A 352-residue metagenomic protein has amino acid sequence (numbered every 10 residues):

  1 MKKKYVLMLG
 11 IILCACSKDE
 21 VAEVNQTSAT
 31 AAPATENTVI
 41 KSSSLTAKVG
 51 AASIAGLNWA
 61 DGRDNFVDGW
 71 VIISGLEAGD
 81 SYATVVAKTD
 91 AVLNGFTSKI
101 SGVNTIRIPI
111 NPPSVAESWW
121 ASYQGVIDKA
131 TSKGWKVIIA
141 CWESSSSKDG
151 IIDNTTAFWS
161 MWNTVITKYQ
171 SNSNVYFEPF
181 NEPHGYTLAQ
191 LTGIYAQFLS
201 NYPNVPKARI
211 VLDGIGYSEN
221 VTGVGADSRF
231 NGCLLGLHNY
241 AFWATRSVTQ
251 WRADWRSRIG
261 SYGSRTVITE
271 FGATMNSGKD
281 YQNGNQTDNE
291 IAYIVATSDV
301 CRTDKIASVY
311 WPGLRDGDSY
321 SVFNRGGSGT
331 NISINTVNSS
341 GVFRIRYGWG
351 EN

Functional and structural regions predicted by a protein language model:
M1, S17-D19, A140: Short beta-strand/loop turn elements enriched in aromatics
K2-M8: Sec-dependent signal peptide recognition, specifically the positively charged N-region followed immediately by
Y5, A15-T38, S43: Bacterial Sec-dependent N-terminal signal peptides
M8-L9, G260: Residue-level detector of transmembrane insertion/anchoring sites
I11-L13: Repetitive helical segments and hydrophobic/amphipathic motifs
A15, N104, G341-F343: Intrinsically disordered, low-complexity regions enriched in serine, threonine, proline and polar/charged residues
V39-V224: Active-site mouth of glycoside hydrolases
W70-S81, T155-N163, T167-Y176, F180-A307 (+2 more regions): Extracellular glycoside hydrolase catalytic/binding regions
